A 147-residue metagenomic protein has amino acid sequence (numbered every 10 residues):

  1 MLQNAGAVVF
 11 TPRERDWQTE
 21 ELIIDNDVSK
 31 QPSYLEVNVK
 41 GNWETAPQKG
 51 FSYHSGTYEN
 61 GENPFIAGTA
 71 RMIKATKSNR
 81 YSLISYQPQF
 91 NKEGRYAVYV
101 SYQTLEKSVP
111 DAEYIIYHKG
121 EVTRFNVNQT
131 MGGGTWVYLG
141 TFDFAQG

Functional and structural regions predicted by a protein language model:
L2-G147: Extracytoplasmic
